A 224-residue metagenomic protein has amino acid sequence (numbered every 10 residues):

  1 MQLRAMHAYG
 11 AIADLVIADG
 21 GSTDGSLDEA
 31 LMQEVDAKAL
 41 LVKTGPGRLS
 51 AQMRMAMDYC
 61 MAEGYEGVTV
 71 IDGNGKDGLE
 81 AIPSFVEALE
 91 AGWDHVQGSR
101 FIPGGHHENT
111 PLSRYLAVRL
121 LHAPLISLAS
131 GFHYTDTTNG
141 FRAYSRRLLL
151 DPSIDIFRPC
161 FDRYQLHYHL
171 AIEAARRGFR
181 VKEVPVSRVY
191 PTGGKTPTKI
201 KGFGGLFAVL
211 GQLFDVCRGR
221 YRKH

Functional and structural regions predicted by a protein language model:
M1, D24-Q33: Acidic helix N-cap motif at the loop->helix transition within catalytic regions of sugar-transfer enzymes
M1-R4, A11, G131, D155-H224: Hydrophobic helical membrane-anchoring modules
Q2-L3, H7, I12-S22, I71: Short beta-strand/loop segment that forms part of the nucleotide-sugar
I12, D36-K38, G92, G178: A generic structural signal for alpha->beta connector loops
D19-D28, G75: A conserved acidic beta->alpha catalytic loop
K38-A62, G67, L79-C160, P191-I200 (+1 more regions): Acceptor/aglycone-binding surface of glycosyltransferases and processive sugar-polymer synthases
A56, N74, S145, A174 (+1 more regions): Residue-level signature of catalytic and energy-coupling elements of molecular machines, predominantly ATP/GTP-dependent
